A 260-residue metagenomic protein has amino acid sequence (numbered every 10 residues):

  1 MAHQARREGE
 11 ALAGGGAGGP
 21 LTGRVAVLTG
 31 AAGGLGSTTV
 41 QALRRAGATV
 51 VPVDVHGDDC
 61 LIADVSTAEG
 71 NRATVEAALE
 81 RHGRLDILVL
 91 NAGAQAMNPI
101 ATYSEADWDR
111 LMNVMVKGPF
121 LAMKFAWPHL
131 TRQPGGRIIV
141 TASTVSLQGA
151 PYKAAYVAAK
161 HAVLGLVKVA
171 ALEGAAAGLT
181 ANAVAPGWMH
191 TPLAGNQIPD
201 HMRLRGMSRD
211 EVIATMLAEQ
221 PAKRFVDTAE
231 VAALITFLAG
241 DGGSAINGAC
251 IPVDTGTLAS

Functional and structural regions predicted by a protein language model:
P99-I100, D107-M112, M216: Substrate-binding pocket helix/loop in short-chain dehydrogenase/reductase
A101, Q148-A155, A176-A177, K223 (+1 more regions): Active-site loop immediately N-terminal to the catalytic Tyr-X3-Lys motif of short-chain dehydrogenase/reductase
M123, A159, V167: Active-site helix of classical SDR
M123, A222-V253, L258: C-terminal substrate-recognition "lid" of short-chain dehydrogenase/reductases
P128, L172-E173, S244: Alpha-helical segment proximal to the catalytic Tyr-Lys
S143: Residue(s) in the substrate-gating loop at a strand-loop-helix junction that position the organic substrate next
A175, T180, I246-G248: Short, small/polar-rich loop/turn modules that mediate ligand/substrate recognition or access, typified
